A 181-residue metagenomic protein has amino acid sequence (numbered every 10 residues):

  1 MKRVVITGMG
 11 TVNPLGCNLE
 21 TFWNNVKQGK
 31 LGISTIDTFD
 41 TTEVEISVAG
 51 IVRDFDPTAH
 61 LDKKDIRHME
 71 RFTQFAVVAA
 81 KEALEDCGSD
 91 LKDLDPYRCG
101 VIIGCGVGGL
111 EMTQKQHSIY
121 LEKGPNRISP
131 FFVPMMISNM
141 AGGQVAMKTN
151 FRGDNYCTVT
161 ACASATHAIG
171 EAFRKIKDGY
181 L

Functional and structural regions predicted by a protein language model:
M1-V107, M112-D154, R174-K177: Conserved "HGTGT" condensation-loop signature of ketosynthase/thiolase-family condensing enzymes that catalyze
D154-T160: Short loop-beta-helix segment that forms the pyridoxal 5′-phosphate
A165: Short conserved active-site loop signatures built around small residues
A168: Active-site histidine-anchored catalytic micro-motif
E171: Internal active-site segments that recognize and position negatively charged phosphoryl groups and nucleotide moieties
